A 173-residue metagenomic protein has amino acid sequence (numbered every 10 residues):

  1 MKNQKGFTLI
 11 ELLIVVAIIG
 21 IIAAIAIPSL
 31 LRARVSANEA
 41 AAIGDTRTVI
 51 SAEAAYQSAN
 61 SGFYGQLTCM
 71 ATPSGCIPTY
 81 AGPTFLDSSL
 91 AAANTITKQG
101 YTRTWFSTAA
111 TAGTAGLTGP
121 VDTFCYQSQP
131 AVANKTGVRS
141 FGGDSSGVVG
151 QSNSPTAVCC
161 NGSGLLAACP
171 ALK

Functional and structural regions predicted by a protein language model:
K2-L30: N-terminal single-pass transmembrane signal-anchor helix
V16, I43, I50: Conserved catalytic core of two-component sensor histidine kinases
A24, E39, A55: Functionally critical, cavity-lining and gating residues within the transmembrane helices of 12-TM secondary
S29-T46: Aliphatic-rich helix starts adjacent to a transmembrane/signal segment
S51-R139, G143-V149, N153, L165-K173: Extracellular/periplasmic head regions of type IV pilus-like filament subunits
P155-C159: A short acidic/small-residue loop/turn micro-motif
